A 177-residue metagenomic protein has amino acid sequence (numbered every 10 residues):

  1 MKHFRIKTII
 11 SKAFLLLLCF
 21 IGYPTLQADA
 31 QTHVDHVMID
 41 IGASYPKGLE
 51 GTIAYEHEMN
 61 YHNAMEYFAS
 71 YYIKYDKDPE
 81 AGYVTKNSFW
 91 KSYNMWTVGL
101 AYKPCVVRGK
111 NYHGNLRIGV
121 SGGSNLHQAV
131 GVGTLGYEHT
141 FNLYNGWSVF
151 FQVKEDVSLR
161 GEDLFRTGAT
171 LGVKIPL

Functional and structural regions predicted by a protein language model:
M1-V34, L177: Cleavable N-terminal export/targeting peptides
F4-I9, L100, F151, L171: Short, low-complexity interaction segments enriched in Ser/Thr/Pro/Gly
L16, S148-Q152: Terminal non-domain segments
L26-I73, K174-P176: Short glycine/proline- and aromatic-enriched beta-strand/turn motifs that initiate or cap beta-hairpins
I39-T52, S92-N94, S121-G133, S158-R166: Solvent-exposed loop/turn segments connecting transmembrane beta-strands in outer-membrane beta-barrel proteins
E56-V149, I175: Gram-negative (and chloroplast) outer-membrane scaffold detector with strong preference for beta-barrel transmembrane
V98, L164-L177: Outer-membrane beta-barrel "beta-signal"
F151-L159: Low-complexity, intrinsically disordered Gly/Pro/Thr-rich segments
